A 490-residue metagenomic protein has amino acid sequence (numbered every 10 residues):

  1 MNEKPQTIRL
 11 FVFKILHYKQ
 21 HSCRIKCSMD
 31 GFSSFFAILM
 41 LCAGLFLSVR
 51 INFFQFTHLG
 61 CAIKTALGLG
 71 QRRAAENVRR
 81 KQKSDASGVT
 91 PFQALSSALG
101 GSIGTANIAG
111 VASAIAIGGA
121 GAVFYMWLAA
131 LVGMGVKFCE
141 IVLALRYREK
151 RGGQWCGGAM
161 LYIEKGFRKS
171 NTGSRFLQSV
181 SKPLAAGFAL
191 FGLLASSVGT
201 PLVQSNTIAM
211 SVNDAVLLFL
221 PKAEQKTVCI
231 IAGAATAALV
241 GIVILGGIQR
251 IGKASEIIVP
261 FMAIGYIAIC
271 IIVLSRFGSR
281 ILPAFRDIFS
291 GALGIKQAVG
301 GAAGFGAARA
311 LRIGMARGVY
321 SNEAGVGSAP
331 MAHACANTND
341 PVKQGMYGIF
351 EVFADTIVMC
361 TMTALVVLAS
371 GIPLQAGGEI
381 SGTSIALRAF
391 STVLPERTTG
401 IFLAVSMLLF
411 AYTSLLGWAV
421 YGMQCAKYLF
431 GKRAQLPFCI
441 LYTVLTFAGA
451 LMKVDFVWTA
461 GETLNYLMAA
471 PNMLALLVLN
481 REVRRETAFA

Functional and structural regions predicted by a protein language model:
V12, H17-T105, I115-A122, G133 (+2 more regions): N-terminal alpha-helical transmembrane segments of multi-pass membrane transport and channel/translocase proteins
L39-I63, S205-V212, T227-T236, V240-F289 (+2 more regions): Membrane-interface loop-to-helix entry segments
L47-S48, A129-G153, E164-N206, N213-V243 (+2 more regions): Helix-loop-helix module between adjacent transmembrane segments
R50-Q55, A106-V111, V198-I208, F219 (+5 more regions): Transmembrane helix-loop junctions in multi-pass membrane proteins
F54-V89, G110-V123, G135-S179, P373-L394 (+3 more regions): Flexible loop linkers connecting adjacent transmembrane helices in multi-pass alpha-helical membrane transporters
E76-I115, R146, G152-G166, G187-L193 (+1 more regions): Alpha-helical membrane segments and immediately flanking helix-loop junctions that form or couple to the substrate/ion
G119-M126, G173-G187, T338-A354, K432-C439: Membrane-interface alpha-helices at helix entry/exit sites of multi-pass transporters
F138-Y147, G152, C270-I288, I295 (+4 more regions): Extracellular/periplasmic helix-exit of transmembrane alpha-helices
